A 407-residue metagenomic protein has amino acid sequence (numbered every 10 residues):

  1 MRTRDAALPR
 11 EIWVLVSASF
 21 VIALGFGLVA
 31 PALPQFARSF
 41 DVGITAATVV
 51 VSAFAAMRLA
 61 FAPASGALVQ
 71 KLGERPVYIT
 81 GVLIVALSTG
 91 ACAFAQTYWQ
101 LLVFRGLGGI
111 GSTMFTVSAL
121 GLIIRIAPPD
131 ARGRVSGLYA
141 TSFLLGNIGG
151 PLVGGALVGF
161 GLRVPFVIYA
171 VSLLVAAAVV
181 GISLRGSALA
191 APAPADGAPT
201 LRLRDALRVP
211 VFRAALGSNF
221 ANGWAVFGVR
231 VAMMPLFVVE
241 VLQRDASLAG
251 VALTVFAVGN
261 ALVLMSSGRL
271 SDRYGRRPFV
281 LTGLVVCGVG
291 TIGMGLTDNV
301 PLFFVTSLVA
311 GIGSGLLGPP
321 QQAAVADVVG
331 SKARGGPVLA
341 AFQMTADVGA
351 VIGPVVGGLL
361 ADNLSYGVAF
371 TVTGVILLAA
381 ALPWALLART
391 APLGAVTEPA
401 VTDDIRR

Functional and structural regions predicted by a protein language model:
M1-P9, G186-L216, V401-R407: Juxtamembrane intracellular "pre-TM" segments in multi-pass secondary transporters
A32-I44, A232-S247: Short amphipathic helix-loop junctions that connect adjacent transmembrane helices in Major Facilitator Superfamily/SLC
G73, F94-W99, Q243, G275 (+1 more regions): Helix-breaking motifs and short loop linkers at transmembrane-helix boundaries and internal kinks in secondary membrane
L83-Q96, V286-D298: C-terminal ends and interior cores of transmembrane alpha-helices in multi-pass membrane transporters/permeases
W99-L107, G290, P301-V309: Paired small-residue
F104-L144, A324, S331-A333: Cytoplasmic helix-loop-helix junction between adjacent transmembrane helices in 12-TM secondary transporters
Y139-G181: Helix-loop-helix hairpin linking two adjacent transmembrane segments in secondary transporters
